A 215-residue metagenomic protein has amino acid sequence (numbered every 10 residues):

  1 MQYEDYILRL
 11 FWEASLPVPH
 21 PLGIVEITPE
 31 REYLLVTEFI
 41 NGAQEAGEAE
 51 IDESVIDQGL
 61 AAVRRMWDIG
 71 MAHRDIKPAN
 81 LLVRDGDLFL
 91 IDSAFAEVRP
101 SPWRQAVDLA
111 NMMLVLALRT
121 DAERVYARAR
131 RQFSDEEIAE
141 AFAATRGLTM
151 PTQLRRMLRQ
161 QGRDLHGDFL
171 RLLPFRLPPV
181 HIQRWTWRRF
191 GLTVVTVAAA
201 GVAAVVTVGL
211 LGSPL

Functional and structural regions predicted by a protein language model:
M1-E38, D68: Conserved ATP-binding subdomain of kinase catalytic cores across diverse folds
V25, P29-V36, A72-L114: Catalytic activation segment of kinase domains across protein kinase-like and atypical kinase folds
N41-G47: Structural motif in protein kinase domains
A49, E53-L60, R64: Conserved short alpha-helix within the protein kinase catalytic core
R64-M71: Protein kinase catalytic-loop region centered on the HRD/HxD motif
I91-R155, D164: C-lobe/activation-segment region of protein kinase-like
L148-L215: Regulatory N- and C-terminal appendages and interdomain linkers associated with kinase/kinase-like NTP transferase
